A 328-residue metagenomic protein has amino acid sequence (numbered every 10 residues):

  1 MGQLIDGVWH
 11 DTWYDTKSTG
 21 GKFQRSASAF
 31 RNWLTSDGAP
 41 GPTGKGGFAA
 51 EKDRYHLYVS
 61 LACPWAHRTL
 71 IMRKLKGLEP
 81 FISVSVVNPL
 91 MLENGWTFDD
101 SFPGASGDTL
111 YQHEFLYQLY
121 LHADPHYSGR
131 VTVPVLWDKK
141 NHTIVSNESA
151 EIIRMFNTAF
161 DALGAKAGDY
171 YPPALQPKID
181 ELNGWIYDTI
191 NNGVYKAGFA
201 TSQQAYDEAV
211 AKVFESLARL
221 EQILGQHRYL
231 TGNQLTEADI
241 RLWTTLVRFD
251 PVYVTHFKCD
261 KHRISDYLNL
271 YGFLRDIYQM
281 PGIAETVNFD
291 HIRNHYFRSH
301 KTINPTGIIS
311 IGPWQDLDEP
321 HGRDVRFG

Functional and structural regions predicted by a protein language model:
M1-G328: C-terminal alpha-helical interaction module
